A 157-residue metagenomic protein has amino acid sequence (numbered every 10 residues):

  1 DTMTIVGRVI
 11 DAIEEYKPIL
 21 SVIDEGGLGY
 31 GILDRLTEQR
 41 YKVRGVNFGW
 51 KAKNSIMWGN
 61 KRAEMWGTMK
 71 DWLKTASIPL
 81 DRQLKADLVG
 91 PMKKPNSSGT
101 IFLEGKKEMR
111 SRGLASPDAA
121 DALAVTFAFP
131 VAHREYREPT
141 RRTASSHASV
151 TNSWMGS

Functional and structural regions predicted by a protein language model:
D1-T100, R142-S157: Mg2+-dependent endonuclease catalytic cores in nucleic-acid-processing enzymes, primarily RNase H-like
P91-S157: Acidic two-metal-ion nuclease catalytic site recognized across multiple nuclease folds, prominently DnaQ/RNase D-T
